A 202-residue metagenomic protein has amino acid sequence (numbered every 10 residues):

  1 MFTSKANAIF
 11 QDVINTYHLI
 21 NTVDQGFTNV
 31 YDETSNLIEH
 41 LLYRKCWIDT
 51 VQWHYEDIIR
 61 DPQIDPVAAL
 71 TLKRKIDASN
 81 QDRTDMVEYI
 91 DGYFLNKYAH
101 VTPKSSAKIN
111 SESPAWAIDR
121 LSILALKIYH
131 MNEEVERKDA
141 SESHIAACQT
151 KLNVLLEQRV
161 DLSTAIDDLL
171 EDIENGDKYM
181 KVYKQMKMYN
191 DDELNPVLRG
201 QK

Functional and structural regions predicted by a protein language model:
M1-K202: Anionic, Ser/Thr-rich low-complexity intrinsically disordered regions
